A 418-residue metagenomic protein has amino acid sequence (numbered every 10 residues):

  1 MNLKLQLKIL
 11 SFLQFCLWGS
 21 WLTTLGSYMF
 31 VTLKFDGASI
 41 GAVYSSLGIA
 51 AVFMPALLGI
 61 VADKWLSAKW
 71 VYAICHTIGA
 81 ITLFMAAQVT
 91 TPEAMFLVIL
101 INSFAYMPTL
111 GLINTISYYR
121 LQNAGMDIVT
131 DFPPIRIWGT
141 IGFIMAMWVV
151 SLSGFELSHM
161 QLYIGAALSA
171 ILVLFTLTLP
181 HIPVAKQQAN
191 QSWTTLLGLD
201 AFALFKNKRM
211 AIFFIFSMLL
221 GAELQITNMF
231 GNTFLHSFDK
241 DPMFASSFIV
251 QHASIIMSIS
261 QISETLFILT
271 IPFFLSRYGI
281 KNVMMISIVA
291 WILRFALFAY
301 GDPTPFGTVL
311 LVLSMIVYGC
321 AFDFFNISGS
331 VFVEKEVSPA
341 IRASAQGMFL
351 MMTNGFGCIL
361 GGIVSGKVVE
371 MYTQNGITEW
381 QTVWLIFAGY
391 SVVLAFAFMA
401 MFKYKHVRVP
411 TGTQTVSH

Functional and structural regions predicted by a protein language model:
M1, P180-I215, K240-A245: Juxtamembrane intracellular "pre-TM" segments in multi-pass secondary transporters
M1-A51, R209-A245, H252-A253, N326 (+1 more regions): Helix-loop boundary and gating motifs at the non-cytosolic
F12, T82, P92-L112, I116 (+2 more regions): Hydrophobic core of transmembrane alpha-helices in multi-pass small-molecule transporters, especially MFS/SLC-type
A42-I60, I255-I271: Central cavity-lining transmembrane alpha-helices of secondary-active solute carriers, predominantly the Major
T77-T91, V289-T304: C-terminal ends and interior cores of transmembrane alpha-helices in multi-pass membrane transporters/permeases
M85-V89, S169-H181, G355, V383-H418: Multi-pass alpha-helical transporter architecture, strongest for 12-TM Major Facilitator/SLC carriers used
L100-W138: Cytoplasmic helix-loop-helix junction between adjacent transmembrane helices in 12-TM secondary transporters
L152-L168, K367-S391: A membrane-interface helix-boundary motif in multi-pass transporters
